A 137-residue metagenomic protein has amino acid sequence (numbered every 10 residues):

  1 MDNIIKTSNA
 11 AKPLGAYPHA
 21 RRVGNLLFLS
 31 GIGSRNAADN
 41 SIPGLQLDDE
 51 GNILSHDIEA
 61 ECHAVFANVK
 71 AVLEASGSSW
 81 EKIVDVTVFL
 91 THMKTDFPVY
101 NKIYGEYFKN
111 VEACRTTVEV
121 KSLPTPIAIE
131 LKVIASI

Functional and structural regions predicted by a protein language model:
D2-I137: Short, polar/acidic, helix-capping and beta-turn segments at strand->helix junctions that line the mouths
